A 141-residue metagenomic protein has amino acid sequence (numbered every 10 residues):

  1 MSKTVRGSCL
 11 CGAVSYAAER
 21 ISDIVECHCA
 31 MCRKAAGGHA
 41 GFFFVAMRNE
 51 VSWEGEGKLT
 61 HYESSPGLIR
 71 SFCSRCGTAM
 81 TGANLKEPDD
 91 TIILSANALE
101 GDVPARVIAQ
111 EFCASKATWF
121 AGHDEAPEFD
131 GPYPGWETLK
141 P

Functional and structural regions predicted by a protein language model:
M1-S8, A13-P141: A short Gly-Trp-Pro
